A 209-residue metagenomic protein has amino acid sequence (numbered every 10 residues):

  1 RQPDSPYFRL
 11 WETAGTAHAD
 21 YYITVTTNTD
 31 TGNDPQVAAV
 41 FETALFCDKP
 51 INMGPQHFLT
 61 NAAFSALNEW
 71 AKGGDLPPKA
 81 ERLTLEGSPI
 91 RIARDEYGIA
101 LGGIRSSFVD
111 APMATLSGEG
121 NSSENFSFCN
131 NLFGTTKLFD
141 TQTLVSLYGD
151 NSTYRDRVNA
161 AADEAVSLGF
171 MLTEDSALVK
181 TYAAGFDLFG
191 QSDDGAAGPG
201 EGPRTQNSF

Functional and structural regions predicted by a protein language model:
R1-F209: C-terminal His-loop and adjacent cap/lid subdomain of alpha/beta-hydrolase
